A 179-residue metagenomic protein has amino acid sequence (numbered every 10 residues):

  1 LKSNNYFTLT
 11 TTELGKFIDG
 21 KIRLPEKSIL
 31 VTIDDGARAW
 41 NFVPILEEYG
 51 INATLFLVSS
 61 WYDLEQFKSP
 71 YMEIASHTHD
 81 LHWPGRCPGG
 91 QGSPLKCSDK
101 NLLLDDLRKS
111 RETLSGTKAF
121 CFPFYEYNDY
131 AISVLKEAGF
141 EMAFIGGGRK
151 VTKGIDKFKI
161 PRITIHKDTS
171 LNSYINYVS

Functional and structural regions predicted by a protein language model:
L1-I29, R162, T169, S173 (+1 more regions): N-terminal pre-catalytic segment of deacetylase/amide-hydrolase enzymes
F7, P25-I29, A37-A131, K153-T164: Metal-dependent polysaccharide deacetylase catalytic core of the NodB/CE4 family, i.e., the active-site-bearing domain
R38, F140-R149: Acidic, His- and aromatic-enriched active-site or binding-groove loops in soluble protein domains that engage sugars
G116, K136, S179: Catalytic grooves of carbohydrate-active enzymes
Y127-F144: Short, electropositive alpha-helical surface patch
G147-I175: A cross-kingdom marker for long, charged
